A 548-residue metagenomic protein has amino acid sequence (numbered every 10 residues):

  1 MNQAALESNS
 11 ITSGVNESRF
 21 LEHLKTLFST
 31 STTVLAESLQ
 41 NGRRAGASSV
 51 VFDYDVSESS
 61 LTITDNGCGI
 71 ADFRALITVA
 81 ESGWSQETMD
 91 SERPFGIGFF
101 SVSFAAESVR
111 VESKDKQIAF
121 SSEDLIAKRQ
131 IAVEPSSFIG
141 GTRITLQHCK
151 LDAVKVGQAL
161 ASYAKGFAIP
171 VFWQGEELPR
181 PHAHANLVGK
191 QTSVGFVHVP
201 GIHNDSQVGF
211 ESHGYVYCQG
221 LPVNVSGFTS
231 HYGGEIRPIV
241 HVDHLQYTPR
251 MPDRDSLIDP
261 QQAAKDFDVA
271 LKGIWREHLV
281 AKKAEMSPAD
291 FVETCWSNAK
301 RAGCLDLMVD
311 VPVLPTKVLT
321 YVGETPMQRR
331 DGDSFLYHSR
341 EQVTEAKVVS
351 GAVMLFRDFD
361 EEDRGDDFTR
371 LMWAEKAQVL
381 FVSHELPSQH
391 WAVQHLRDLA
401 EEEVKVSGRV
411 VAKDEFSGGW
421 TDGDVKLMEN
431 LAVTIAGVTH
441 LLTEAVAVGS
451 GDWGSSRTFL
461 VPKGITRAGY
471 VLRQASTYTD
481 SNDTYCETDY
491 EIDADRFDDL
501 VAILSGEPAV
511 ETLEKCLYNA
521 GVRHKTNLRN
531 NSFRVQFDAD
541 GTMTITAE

Functional and structural regions predicted by a protein language model:
M1-I11, E58, C68, D72 (+3 more regions): Charge-rich (often acidic), low-complexity intrinsically disordered regions concentrated in mid-to-C-terminal segments
M1-I11, V109-V111, A127-W173, P179-R180: Flexible, glycine-/charge-rich segments associated with ATP-binding catalytic modules
M1-Q40, R44-A47, F73-I77, M251-Q262 (+4 more regions): Bergerat-fold GHKL ATPase/HATPase_c domain
S48-D55: A conserved short beta-strand within the histidine kinase catalytic ATPase domain
D55-L61: Short beta-strand-loop-beta element adjacent to the nucleotide/active-site pocket used for signaling
D65: Conserved active-site aspartate in kinases
C68-R129: Flexible ATP-lid and adjacent glycine-rich G1/G2 motifs of the Bergerat
V154-A161, G166-W275, C304-V349, D358 (+4 more regions): GHKL/Histidine-kinase-like ATPase module
